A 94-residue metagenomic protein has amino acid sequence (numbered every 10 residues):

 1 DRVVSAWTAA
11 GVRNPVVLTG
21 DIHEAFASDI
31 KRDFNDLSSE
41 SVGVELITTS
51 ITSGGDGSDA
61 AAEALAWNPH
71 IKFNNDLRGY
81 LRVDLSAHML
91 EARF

Functional and structural regions predicted by a protein language model:
D1-F94: Long, structured stretches of catalytic cores involved in phosphate-ester chemistry, encompassing
